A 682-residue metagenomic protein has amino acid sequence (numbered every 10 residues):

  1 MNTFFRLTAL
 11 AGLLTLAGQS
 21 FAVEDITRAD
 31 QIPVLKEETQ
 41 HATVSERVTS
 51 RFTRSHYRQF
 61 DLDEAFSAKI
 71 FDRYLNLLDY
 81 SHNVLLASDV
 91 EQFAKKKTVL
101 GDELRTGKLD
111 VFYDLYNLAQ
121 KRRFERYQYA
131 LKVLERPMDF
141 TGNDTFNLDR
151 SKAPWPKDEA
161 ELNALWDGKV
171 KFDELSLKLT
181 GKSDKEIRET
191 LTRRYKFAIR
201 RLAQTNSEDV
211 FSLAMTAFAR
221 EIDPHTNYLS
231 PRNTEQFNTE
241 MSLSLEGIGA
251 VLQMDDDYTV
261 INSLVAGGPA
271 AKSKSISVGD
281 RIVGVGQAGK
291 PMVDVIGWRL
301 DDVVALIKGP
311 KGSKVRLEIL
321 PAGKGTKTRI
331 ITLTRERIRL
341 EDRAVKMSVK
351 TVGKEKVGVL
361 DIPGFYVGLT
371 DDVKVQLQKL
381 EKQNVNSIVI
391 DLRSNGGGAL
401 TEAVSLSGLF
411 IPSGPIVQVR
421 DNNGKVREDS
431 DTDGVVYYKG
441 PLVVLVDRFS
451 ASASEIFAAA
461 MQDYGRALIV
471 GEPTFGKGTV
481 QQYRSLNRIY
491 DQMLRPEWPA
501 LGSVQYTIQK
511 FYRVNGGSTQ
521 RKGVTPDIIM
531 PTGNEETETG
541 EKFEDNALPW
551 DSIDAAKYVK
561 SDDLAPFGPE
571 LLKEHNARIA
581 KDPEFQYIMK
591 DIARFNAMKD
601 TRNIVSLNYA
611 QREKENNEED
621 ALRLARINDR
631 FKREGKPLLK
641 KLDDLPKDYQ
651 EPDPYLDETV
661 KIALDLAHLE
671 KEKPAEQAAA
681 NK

Functional and structural regions predicted by a protein language model:
M1-T8: Bacterial N-terminal signal peptides that target proteins for export
A17-S20: N-terminal signal peptide c-region/cleavage motif recognized by signal peptidases
E24-P33, S45-Y57, K95-V99, R193-F197 (+1 more regions): Acidic/histidine-rich, surface-exposed loop or edge segments in extracytoplasmic proteins
K36-E37, T53-L62, R200-S207, D223-G247 (+5 more regions): Cleft-lining beta-strand/loop regions that shape enzyme active-site pockets
L62-L148, T192, I199-M254, K314-R316 (+4 more regions): Extended, small/polar residue-biased N-terminal targeting/export presequences and adjacent propeptide/linker tracts
L77, T98, F112-Q128, M138-K169 (+3 more regions): PDZ/PDZ-like domain segments forming the peptide/carboxylate-binding groove, activating on the N-terminal beta-strands
T180-R193, Y512-K682: Conserved functional hotspot residues or short segments at active or partner-binding sites across diverse domains
A453, G465, V470-T539: Polar, glycine-rich mid-to-C-terminal structural blocks that act as macromolecule-binding/assembly scaffolds
